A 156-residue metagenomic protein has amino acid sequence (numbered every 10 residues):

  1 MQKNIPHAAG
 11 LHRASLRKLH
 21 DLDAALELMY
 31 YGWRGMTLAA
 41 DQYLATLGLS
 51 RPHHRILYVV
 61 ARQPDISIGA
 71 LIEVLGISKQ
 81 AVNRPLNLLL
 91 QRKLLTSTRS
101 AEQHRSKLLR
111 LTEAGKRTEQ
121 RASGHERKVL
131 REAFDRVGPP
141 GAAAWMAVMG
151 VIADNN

Functional and structural regions predicted by a protein language model:
M1-L47, E113, A143: N-terminal leader segment of winged-helix/HTH proteins
N4, T37, N87-A147: Charged, amphipathic alpha-helical coiled-coil/dimerization segments
L19-L26, S50, K79, L108 (+3 more regions): Short, structured helix-loop boundary elements
H20, R34-A81, R92: N-terminal helix-turn-helix DNA-binding core of bacterial DNA-binding proteins
Y31, G35, A61-R62, V74 (+4 more regions): Alpha-helical structural segments
Y31, I66-S67, Q103-R105: A conserved beta-turn-beta hairpin within the catalytic core of GNAT-like acetyltransferases that forms part
R84: DNA-binding alpha-helical recognition surfaces that contact promoter or target DNA
